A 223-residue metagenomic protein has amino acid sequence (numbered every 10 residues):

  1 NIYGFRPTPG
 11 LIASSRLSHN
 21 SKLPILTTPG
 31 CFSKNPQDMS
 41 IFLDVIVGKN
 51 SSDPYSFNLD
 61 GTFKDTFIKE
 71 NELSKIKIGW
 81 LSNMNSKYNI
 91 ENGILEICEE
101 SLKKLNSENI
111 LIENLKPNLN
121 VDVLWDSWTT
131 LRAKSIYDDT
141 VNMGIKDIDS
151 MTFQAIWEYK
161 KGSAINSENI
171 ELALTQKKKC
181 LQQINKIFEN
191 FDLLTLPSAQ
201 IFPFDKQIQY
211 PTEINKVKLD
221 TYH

Functional and structural regions predicted by a protein language model:
N1, D122, D126-R132, Y210-T212: Short low-complexity, flexible loop/linker segments enriched in glycine and/or proline with clustered acidic
Y3-E96: A short helix-breaking turn/cap at a secondary-structure junction
S56, L172, F204-H223: Short, surface-exposed loop/helix-turn segments at secondary-structure junctions that function as lids/hinges flanking
F63-I68, I90-K116, T140-K146, I170 (+1 more regions): Acyltransferase
E72-S82, T130-N185, P197-F202, K206-Q209: Short helix-loop capping/hinge segments that flank enzyme active sites or metal/cofactor-binding pockets
N89-I90, L124, F204-Q207: Short glycine-/acidic-enriched loop or helix-start segments at secondary-structure transitions that form or flank
I110-W128, Y159-K160: Short connector loops at secondary-structure junctions
